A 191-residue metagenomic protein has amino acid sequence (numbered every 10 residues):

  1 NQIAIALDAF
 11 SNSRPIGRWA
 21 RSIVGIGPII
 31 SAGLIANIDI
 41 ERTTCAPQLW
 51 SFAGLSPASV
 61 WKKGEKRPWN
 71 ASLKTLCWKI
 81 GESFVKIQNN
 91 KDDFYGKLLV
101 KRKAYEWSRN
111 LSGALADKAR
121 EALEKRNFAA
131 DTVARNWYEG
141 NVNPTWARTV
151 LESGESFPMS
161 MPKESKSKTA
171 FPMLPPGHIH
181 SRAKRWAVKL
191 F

Functional and structural regions predicted by a protein language model:
N1-I29: Helix-hairpin-helix/helix-loop-helix acidic hairpins
W19, L34-S181, R185: Phosphate-backbone recognition surface of nucleic-acid-processing proteins
G27, L49, F191: Short, conserved catalytic/metal-binding motifs centered on acidic residues
A32-G33, K189: Short, hydrophobic alpha-helix immediately C-terminal to the catalytic nucleophile
